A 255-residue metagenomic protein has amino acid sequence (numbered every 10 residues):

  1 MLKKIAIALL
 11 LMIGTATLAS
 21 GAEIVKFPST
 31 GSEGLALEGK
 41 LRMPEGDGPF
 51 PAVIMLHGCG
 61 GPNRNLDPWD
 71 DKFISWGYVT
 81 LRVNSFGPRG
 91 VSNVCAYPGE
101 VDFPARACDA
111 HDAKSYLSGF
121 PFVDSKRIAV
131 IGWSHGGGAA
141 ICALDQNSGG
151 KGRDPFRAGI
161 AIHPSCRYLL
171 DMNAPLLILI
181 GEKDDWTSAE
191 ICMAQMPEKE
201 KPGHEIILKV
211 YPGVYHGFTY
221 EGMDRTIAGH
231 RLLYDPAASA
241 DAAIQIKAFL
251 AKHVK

Functional and structural regions predicted by a protein language model:
S20-D47: N-terminal cap/lid segment of alpha/beta-hydrolase-fold proteins
D47-F50, M55-S92, D185-A189: Short substrate-entry loop that stabilizes the transition state in hydrolases
G99-P121, C142: Alpha/beta-hydrolase active-site loop
F122-S134: Alpha/beta-hydrolase fold nucleophile elbow
G137-G150: Short glycine-enriched nucleophile-adjacent loop and the immediately C-terminal alpha-helix near the catalytic center
A174, S188-E198: Short alpha-helix in the alpha/beta-hydrolase fold that links the catalytic acid
I178-I180: Short beta-strand/loop motif that positions the catalytic acidic residue of the alpha/beta-hydrolase fold
E205-K255: C-terminal catalytic histidine-bearing segment of alpha/beta-hydrolase fold enzymes
